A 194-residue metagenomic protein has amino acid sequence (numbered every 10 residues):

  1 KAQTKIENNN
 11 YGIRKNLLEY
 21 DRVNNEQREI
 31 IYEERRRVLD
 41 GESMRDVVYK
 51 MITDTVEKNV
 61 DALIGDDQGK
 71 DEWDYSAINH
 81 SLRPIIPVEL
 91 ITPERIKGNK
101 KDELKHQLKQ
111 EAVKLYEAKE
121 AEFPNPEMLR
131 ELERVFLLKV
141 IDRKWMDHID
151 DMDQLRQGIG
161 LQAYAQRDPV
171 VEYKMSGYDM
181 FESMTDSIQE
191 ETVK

Functional and structural regions predicted by a protein language model:
K1-K194: Extended, charged helical/alpha-beta scaffold domains that provide interaction surfaces
